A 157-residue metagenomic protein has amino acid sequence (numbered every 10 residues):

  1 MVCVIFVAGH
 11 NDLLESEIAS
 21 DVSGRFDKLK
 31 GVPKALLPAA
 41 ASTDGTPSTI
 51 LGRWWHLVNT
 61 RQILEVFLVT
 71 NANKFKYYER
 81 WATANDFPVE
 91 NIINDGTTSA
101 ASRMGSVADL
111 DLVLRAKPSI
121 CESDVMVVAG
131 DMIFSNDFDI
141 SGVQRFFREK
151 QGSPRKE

Functional and structural regions predicted by a protein language model:
M1-Y77, S99-A100: N-terminal glycine-rich phosphate-binding loop and ensuing alpha1 helix
F75-E157: Conserved beta-loop-beta/alpha segment of the NTase-like Rossmann-fold superfamily that binds/positions NTPs
